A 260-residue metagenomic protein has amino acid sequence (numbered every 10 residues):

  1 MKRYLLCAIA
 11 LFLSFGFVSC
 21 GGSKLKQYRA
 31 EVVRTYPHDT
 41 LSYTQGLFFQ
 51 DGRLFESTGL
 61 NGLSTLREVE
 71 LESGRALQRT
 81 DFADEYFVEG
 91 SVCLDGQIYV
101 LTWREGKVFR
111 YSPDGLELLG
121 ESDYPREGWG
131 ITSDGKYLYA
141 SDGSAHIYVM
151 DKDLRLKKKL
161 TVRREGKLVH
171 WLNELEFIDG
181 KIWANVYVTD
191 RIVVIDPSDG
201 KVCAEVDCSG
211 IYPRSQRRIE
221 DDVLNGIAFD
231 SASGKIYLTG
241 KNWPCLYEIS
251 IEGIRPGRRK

Functional and structural regions predicted by a protein language model:
G22-L41, L71-A76: A short helix->beta-strand "capping" segment at the edge of beta-propeller domains
V33-T65, T80-V92, G240-N242: Beta-strand-rich domains and repeat architectures in extracellular enzymes and scaffolds, especially beta-propellers
R34-Y36, L77-D84, L160-L168, A204-I219: Surface-exposed loop and turn segments in beta-propeller and other repeat-based domains that flank or scaffold
T40-D51, D84-D95, Y124-G135, S141 (+2 more regions): Beta-rich, blade/repeat-based domains predominating in secreted/periplasmic proteins but also intracellular
E56-L60, I98-E105, L138-S144, A184-V188 (+1 more regions): Conserved beta-strand positions in repeat-built beta-propeller and related beta-rich domains
V69-G74, S112-G115, D151-R155, D196-G200 (+1 more regions): Short loop/turn segments that connect beta-strands within beta-propeller blades
G74-Y111, L116-G128: Blade-loop segments of beta-propeller domains
V108-E165: Hydrophobic, well-structured mid-protein blocks that either form specific transmembrane helices
